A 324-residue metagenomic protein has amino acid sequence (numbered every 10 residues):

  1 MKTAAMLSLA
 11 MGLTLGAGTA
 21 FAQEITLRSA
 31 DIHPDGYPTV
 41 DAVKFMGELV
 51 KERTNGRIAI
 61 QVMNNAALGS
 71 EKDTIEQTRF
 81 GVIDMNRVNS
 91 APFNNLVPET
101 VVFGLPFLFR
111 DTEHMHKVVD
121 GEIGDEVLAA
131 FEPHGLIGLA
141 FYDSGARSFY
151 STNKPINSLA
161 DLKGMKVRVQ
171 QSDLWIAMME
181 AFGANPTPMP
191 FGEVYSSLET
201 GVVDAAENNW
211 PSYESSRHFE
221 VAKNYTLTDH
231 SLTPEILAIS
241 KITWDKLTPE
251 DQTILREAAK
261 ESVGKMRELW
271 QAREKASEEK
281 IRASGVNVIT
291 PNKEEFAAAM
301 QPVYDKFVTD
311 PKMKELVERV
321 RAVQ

Functional and structural regions predicted by a protein language model:
M1-S8: Bacterial N-terminal signal peptides that target proteins for export
S8-G16: Bacterial N-terminal signal peptides
G16-A22: Sec/Tat signal peptide C-region and signal peptidase I cleavage site
Q23-H114, E122-Q324: N-terminal secretory/targeting leader peptides
